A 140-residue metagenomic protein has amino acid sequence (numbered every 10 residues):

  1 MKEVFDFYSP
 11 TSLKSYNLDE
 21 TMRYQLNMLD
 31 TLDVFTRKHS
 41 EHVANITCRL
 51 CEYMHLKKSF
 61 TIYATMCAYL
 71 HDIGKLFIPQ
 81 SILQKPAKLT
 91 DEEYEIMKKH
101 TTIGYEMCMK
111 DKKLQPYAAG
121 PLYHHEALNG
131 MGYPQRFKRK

Functional and structural regions predicted by a protein language model:
M1-K140: Metal-dependent catalytic cores of enzymes that make or break cyclic nucleotides and related phosphoester linkages
